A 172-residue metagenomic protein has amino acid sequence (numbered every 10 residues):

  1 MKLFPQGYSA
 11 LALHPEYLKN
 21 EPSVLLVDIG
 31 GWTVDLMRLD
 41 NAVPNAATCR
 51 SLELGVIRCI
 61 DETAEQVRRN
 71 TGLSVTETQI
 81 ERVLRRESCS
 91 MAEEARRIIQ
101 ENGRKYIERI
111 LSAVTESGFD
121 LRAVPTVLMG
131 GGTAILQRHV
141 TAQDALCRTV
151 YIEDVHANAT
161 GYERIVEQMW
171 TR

Functional and structural regions predicted by a protein language model:
M1-V24, P44-R58, N70, T78-T126 (+1 more regions): Nucleotide/phosphate-binding catalytic cleft detector across ATP-hydrolyzing and phosphate-transferring enzymes
Y17-N45, T63: Gly/Thr-rich phosphate-binding beta-strand-loop-beta motif of the actin/hexokinase/Hsp70
E62-V67, T71: C-terminal, non-catalytic macromolecule-binding modules
